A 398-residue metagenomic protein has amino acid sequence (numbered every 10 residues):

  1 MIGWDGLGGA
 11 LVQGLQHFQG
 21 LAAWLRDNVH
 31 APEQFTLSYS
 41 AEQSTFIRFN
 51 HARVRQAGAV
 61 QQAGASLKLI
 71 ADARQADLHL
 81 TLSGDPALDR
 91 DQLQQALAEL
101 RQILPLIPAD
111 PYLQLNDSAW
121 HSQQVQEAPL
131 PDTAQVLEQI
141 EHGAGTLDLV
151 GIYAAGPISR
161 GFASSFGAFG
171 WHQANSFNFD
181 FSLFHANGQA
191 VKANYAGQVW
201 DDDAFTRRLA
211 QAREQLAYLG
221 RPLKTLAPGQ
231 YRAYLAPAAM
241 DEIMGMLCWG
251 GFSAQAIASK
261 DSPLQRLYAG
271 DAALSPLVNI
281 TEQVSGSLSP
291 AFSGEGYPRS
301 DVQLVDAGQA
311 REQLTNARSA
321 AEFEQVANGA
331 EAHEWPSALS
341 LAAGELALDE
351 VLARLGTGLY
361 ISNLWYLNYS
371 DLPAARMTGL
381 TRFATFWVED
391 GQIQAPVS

Functional and structural regions predicted by a protein language model:
M1-P290, Y297-S300, D306-Q309, Q392: Active-site bordering "gate/hinge" segments that shape substrate access to catalytic or cofactor-binding pockets
D117-S118, Y268-S398: Dual-mode signal for accessory low-complexity, basic/Gly-rich regions
